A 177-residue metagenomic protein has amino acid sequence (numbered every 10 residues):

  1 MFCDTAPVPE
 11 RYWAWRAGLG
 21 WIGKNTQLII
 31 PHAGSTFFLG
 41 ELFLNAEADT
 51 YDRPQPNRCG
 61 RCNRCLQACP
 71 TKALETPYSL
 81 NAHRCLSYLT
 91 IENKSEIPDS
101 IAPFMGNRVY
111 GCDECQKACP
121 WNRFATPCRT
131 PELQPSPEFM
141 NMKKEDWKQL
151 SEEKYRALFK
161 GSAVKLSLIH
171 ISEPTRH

Functional and structural regions predicted by a protein language model:
M1-F139: Catalytic cores of enzyme domains
N107, G161-L168: Solvent-exposed loop and edge beta-strand segments that line ligand/cofactor-binding and catalytic clefts
P137-V164: Flexible internal linker/loop segments at domain or repeat junctions
S167-H177: Residue-level detector of conserved catalytic or cofactor/ligand-binding positions in enzyme active sites
